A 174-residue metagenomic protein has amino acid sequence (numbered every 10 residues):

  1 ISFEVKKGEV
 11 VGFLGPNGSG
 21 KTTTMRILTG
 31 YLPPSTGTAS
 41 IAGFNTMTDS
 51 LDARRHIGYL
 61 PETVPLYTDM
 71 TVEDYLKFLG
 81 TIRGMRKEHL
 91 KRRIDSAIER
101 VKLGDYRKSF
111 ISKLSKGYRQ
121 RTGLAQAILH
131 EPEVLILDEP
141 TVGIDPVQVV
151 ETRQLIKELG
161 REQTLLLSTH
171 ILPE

Functional and structural regions predicted by a protein language model:
T29: Helix-to-loop junction immediately C-terminal to a conserved catalytic motif
G37-T48, D52-A53: Conserved ABC transporter NBD signature motif
K77, T81, E88-Y106: Conserved ABC ATPase "signature" region
L124: Hydrophobic anchor residue at the start of the ABC signature
L129-E133, E162: A short, proline-enriched helix->beta-strand linker immediately N-terminal to the Walker B motif in ABC-type P-loop
L135-E139, I144: Catalytic Walker B motif of ABC-type/P-loop ATPase nucleotide-binding domains
V149-E162: Helical segment within the ABC ATPase nucleotide-binding domain
